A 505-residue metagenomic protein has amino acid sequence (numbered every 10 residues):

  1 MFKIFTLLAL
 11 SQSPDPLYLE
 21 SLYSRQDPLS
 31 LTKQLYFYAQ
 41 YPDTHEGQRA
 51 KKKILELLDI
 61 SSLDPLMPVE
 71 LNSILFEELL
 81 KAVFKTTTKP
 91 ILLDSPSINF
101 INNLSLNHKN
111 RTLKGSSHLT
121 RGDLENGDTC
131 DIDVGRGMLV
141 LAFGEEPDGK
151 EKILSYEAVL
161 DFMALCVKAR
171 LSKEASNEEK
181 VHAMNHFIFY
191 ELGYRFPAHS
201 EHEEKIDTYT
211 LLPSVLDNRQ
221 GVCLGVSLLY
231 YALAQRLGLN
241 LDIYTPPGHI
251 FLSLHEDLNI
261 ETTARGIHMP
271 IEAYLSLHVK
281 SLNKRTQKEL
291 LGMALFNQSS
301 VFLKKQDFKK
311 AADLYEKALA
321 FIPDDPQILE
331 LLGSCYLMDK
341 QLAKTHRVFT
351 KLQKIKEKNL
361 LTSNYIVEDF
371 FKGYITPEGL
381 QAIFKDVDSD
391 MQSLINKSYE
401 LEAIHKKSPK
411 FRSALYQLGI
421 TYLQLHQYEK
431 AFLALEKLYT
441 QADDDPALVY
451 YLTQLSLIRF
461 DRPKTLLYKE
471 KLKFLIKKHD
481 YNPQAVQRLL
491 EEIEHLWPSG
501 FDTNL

Functional and structural regions predicted by a protein language model:
M1-L7: Sec-dependent signal peptide recognition, specifically the positively charged N-region followed immediately by
Q12-L505: A structural boundary/capping signal
